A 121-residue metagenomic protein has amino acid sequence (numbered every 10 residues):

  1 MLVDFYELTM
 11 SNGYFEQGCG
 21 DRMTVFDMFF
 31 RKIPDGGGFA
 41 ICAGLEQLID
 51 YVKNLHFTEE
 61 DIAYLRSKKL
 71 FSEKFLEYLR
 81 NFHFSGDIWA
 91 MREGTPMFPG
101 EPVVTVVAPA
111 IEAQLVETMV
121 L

Functional and structural regions predicted by a protein language model:
M1-L121: Ordered alpha/beta subdomains of enzyme catalytic regions
